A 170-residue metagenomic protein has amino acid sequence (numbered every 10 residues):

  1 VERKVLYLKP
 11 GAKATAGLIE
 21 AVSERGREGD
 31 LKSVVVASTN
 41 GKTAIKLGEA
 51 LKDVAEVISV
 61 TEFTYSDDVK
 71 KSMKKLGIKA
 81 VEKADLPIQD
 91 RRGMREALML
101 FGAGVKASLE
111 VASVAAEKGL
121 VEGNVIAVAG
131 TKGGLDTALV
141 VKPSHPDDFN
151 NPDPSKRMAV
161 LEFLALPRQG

Functional and structural regions predicted by a protein language model:
V1-V35: Glycine-rich phosphate-binding "P-loop"
R3-V5, V54-L98: Long, charge-dense
A14-E20, A107-A112, A159: Active-site glycine-rich loop that binds ribose-phosphate moieties when present
V34-A44, T61-Y65, V105, G130-L135: Gly/Ser/Thr-rich loops at beta-strand to alpha-helix junctions that form or flank small-molecule/cofactor-binding
E49-D53, K74-K75, V140-P146: Short, solvent-exposed amphipathic alpha-helical segments in soluble enzyme and RNA/protein-processing domains
G77-K83, I88-D136: Long, charge-patterned amphipathic alpha-helical coiled-coil/hairpin "stalk" segments used as oligomerization
I126-G170: Glycine-rich, aromatic-bearing surface loops/beta-hairpins
